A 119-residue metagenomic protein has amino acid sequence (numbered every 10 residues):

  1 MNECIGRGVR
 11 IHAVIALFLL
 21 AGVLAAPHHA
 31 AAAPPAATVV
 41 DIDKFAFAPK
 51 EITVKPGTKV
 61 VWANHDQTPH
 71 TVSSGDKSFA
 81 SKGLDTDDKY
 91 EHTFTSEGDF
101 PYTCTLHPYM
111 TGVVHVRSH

Functional and structural regions predicted by a protein language model:
N2-I11, L17-H119: Extracytoplasmic copper-binding redox domains, predominantly the cupredoxin/blue-copper superfamily
